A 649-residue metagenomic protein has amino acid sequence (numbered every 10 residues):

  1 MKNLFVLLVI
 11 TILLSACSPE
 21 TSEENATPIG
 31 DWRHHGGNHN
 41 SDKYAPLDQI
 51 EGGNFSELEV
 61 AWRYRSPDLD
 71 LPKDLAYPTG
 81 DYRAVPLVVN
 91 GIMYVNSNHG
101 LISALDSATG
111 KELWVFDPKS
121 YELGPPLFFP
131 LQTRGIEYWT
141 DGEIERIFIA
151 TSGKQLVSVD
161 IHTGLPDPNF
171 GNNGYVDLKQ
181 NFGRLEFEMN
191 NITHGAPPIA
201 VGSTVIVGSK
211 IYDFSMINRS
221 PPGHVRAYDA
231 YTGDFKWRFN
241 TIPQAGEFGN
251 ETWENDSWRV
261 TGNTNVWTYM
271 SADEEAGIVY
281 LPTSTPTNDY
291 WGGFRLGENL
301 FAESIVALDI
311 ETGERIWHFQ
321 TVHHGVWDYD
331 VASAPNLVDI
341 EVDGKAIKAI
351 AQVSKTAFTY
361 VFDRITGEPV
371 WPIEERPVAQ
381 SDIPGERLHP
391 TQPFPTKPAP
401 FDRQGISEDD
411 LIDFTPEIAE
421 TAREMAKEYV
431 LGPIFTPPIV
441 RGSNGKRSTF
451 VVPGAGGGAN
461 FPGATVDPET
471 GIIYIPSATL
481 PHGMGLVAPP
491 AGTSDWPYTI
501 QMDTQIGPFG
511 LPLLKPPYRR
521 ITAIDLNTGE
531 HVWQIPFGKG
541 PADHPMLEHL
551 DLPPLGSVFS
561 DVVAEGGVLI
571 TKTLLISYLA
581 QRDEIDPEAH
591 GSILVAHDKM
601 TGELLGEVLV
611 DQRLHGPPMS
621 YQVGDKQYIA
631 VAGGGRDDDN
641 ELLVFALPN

Functional and structural regions predicted by a protein language model:
L13-A16: C-terminal motif of bacterial Sec signal peptides marking the signal peptidase cleavage site
S18-E20: Bacterial signal peptide processing site
W32-G36, P78-L101, F128-Q155, N190-I217 (+13 more regions): Repeat-blade elements of multi-bladed beta-propeller folds
H39-G142, I147-K179: N-terminal cofactor/phosphate-binding cores enriched in small/glycine residues, especially glycine-rich loops such as
Y64-V85, V115-D141, N172-P197, Y212 (+11 more regions): Extracytoplasmic beta-rich repeat domains
Q155, H162, M216-H224, W291 (+5 more regions): Structural motif
V159, T163-G164, P221-D234, R295-E314 (+4 more regions): Beta-propeller blade signature
A334-I383, G634, V644-L647: Phosphate/diphosphate-binding loops
